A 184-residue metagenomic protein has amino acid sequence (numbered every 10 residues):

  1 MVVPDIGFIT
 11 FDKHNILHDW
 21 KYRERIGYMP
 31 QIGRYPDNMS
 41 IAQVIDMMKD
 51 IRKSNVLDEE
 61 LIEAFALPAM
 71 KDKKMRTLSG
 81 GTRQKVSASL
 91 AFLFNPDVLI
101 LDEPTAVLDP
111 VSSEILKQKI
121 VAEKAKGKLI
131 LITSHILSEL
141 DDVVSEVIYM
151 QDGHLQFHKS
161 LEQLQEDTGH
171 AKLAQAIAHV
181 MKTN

Functional and structural regions predicted by a protein language model:
P4-Y22: Conserved ABC transporter NBD signature motif
D46, D50, N55-K71: Conserved ABC ATPase "signature" region
K74-G81: Conserved ABC ATPase signature
A88: Hydrophobic anchor residue at the start of the ABC signature
L99-E103: Catalytic Walker B motif of ABC-type/P-loop ATPase nucleotide-binding domains
P110-V111: Helix N-cap at the start of a conserved alpha-helix in ABC-type nucleotide-binding domains
